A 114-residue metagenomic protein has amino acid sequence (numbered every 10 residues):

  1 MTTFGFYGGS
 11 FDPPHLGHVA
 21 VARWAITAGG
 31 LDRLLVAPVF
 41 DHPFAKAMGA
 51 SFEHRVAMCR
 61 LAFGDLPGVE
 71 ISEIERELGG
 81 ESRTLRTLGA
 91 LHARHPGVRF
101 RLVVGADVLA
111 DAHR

Functional and structural regions predicted by a protein language model:
M1-R114: Nucleotidyltransferase catalytic core that binds NTPs
